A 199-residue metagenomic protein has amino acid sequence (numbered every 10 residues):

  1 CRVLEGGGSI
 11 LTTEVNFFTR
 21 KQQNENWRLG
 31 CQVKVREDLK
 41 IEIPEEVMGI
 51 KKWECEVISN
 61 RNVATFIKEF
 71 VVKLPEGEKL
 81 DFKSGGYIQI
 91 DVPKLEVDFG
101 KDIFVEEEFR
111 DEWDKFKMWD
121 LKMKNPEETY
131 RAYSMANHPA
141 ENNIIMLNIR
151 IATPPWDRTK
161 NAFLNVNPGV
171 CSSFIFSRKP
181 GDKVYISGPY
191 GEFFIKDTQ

Functional and structural regions predicted by a protein language model:
C1-V15, R20-E37: Local cysteine-cluster metal-coordination motifs and their immediate loop/turn environment, predominantly Fe-S cluster
L11-N16, K21, E45-T65: Short, low-complexity N-terminal leaders and the immediately following helix N-cap/first helix
W27-M48, D182: Short, structured interface segments
V35, V47, K94-V97, G188-F193: Short, charged beta-turn/beta-strand-edge "cap" motif at the junction between a beta-strand and an adjacent loop
E54-K179: Ferredoxin-reductase
F174, S187-Q199: A short, basic/flexible loop-to-alpha-helix module at the beginning of a structural domain
